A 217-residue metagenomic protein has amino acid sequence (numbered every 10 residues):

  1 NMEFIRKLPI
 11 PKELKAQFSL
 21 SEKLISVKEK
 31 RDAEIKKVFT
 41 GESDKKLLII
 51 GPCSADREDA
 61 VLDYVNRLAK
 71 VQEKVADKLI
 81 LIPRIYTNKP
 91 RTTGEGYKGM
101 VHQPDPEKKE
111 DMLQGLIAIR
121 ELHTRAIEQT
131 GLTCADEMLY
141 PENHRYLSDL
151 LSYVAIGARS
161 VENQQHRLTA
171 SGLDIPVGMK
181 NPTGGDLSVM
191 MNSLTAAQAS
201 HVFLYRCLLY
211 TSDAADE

Functional and structural regions predicted by a protein language model:
I5-F39: N- or domain-start disorder-to-order transition segments that initiate the globular core
K28, A55-D56, V61, V65: Metallocofactor- and cofactor-centric catalytic cores in central/energy metabolism, strongly enriched
G51: Conserved, mostly hydrophobic/aromatic
A60, R91-V101, R145-Y153, V189-S193: Short acidic, glycine/serine/threonine-rich loops at helix termini
N66-N143: A generic, well-ordered mixed alpha/beta core segment in the N-terminal half of proteins
P104-I117, Y153-V177, V202: Acidic, His- and aromatic-enriched active-site or binding-groove loops in soluble protein domains that engage sugars
N163-A170, D174-L209: Aromatic/basic-lined ligand-recognition segments that form π-stacking hydrophobic pockets flanked by Lys/Arg to engage
Y210-E217: Conserved small/polar residues in nucleotide/adenosyl-binding loops
